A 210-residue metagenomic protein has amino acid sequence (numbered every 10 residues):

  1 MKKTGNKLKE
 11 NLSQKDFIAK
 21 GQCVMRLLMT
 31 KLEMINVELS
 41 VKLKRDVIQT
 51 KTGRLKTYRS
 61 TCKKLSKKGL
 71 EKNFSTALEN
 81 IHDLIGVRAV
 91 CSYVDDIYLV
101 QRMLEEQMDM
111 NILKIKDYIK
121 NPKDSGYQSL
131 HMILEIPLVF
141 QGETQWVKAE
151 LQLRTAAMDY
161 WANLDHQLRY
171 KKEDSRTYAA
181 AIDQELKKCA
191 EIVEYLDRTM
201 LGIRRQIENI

Functional and structural regions predicted by a protein language model:
M1-H82, E194, R204-N209: Charge-rich, low-complexity segments
L78, C91-M200: Long beta-strand-rich cores associated with HINT superfamily self-processing modules
G86-V90: Terminal, regulation- and interaction-focused segments at domain boundaries
